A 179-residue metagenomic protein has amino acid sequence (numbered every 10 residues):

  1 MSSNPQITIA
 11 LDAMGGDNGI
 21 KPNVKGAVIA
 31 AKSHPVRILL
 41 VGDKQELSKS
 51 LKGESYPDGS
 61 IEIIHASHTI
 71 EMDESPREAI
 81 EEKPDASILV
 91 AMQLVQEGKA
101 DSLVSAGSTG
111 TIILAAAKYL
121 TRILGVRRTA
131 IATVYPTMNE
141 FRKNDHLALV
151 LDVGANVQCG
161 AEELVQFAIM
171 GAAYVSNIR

Functional and structural regions predicted by a protein language model:
M1-L40, K44-E78, A106-R179: Anion-binding alpha/beta catalytic cores of soluble intermediary-metabolism enzymes, centered on
K83-G98: Short, well-structured alpha-helical segments in soluble
D101: Conserved acidic residues
